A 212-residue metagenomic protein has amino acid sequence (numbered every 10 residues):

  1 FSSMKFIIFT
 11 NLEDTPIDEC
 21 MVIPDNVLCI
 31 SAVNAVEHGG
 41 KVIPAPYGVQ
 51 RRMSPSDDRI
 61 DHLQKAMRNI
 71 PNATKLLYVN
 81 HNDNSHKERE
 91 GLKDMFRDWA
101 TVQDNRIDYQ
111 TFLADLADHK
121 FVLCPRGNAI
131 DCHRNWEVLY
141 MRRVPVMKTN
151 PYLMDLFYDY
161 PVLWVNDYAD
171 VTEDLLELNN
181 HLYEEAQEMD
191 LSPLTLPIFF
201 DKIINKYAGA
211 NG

Functional and structural regions predicted by a protein language model:
F1-L163, D174-A210: Nucleotide-sugar donor-binding catalytic core of glycosyltransferases
Y168-A169: Short helix-start
